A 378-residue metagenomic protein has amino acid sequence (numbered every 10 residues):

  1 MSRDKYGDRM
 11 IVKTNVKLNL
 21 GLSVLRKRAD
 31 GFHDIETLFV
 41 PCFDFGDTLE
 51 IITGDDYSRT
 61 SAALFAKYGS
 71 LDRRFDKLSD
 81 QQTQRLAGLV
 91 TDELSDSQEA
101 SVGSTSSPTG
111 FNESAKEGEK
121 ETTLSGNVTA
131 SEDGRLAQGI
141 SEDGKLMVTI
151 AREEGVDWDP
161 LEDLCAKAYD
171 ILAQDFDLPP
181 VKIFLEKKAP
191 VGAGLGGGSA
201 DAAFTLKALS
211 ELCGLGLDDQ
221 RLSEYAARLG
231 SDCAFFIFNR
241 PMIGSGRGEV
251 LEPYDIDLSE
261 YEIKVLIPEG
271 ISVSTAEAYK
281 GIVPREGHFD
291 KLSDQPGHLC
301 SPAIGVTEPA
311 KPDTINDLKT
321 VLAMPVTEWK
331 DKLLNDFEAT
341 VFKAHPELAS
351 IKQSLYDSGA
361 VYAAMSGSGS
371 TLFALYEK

Functional and structural regions predicted by a protein language model:
S2-S104, T109-V191, E211-Q220, P268-I271: ATP-binding N-lobe of GHMP and related small-molecule kinases
I11, T48-E50, P241-I243, I263-V265 (+1 more regions): Conserved hydrophobic/aromatic beta-strand scaffold that supports enzyme active sites
K167-D175, R221, Y225-R228, T340 (+1 more regions): Generic non-transmembrane alpha-helical segments
A193-D219, E224, F235: DPxDG-like acidic metal-binding loop motif
G197-G198, M365-S370: Glycine-rich beta-strand-to-loop/alpha-helix junction loops that act as flexible
L215-Y254: Glycine/threonine-rich beta-strand-loop-alpha-helix active-site module that forms ligand/phosphate-binding
F238, I243-Y362, E377: Conserved, helical-rich catalytic subdomain that frames metal- and/or nucleotide-binding sites in enzyme alpha/beta
T371-E377: Short beta-strand->loop micro-motif that forms the acidic, two-metal-ion catalytic signature in nucleotide-processing
